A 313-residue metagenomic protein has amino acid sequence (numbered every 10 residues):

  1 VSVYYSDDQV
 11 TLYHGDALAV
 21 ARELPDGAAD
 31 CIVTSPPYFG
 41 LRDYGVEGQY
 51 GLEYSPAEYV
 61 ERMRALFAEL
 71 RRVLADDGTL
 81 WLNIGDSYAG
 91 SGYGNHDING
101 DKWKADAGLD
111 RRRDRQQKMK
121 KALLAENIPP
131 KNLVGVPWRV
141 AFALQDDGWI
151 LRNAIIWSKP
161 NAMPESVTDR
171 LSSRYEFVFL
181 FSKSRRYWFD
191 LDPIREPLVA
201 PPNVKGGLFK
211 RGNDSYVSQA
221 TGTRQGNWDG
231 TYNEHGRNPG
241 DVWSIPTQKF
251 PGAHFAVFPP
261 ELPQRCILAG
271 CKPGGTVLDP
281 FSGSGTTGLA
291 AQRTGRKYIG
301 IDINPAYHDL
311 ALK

Functional and structural regions predicted by a protein language model:
S2-L312: Core catalytic lobe of class I
